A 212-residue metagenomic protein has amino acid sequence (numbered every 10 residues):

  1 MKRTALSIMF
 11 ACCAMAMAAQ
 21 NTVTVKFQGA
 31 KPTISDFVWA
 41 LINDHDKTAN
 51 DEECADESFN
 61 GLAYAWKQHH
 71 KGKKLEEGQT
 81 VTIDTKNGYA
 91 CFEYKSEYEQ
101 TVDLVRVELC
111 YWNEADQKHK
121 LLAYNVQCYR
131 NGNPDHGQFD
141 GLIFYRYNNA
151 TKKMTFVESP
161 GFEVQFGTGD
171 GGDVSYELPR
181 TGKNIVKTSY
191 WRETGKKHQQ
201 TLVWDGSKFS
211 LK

Functional and structural regions predicted by a protein language model:
M1-V23: Bacterial Sec-dependent N-terminal signal peptides
Q20-W112: Terminal domain-start segments
G88-Y89, K118-A123, T181-V186: Short, hydrophobic/aromatic-rich segments at coil-to-beta transitions
F92-Y94, A123-R130, V186-R192: Short beta-strand segments that buttress and anchor functional surface loops
V102-R106, L122, G132, H136-L142 (+2 more regions): Short, surface-exposed coil-to-beta transition loops
L104-Q117, V174-T181: Structural signature of eukaryotic scaffold interfaces centered on beta-propeller domains
H119-V157: Mid-length scaffold segments of soluble, non-membrane domains
K153-K212: Short aromatic loop motif centered on NTY/YTY
